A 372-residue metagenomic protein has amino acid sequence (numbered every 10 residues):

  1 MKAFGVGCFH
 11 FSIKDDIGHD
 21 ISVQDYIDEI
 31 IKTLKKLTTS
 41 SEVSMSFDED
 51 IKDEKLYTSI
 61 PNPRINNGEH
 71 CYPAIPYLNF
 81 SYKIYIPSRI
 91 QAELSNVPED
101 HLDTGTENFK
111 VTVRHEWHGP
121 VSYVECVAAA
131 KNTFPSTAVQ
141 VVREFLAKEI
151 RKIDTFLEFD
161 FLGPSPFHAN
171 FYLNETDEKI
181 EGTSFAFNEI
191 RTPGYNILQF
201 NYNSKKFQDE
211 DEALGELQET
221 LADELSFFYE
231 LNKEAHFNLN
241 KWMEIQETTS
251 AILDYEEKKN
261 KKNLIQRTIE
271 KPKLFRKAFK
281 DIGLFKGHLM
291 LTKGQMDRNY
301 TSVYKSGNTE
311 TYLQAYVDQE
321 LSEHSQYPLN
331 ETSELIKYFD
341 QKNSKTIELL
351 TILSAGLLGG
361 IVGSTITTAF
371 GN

Functional and structural regions predicted by a protein language model:
M1-T133: N-terminal pre-transmembrane cytosolic regions of membrane proteins
D16-V23, I27, E49, P135 (+6 more regions): Intrinsic-disorder-associated interaction segments
I27, I31, K35, M243-Q246 (+4 more regions): Residue-level detector of alpha-helical secondary structure
A74-L264: Extended alpha-helical interaction modules
E256-L358: Membrane-associated alpha-helical segments
G363-N372: Juxtamembrane boundary at the C-terminal end of a transmembrane helix
